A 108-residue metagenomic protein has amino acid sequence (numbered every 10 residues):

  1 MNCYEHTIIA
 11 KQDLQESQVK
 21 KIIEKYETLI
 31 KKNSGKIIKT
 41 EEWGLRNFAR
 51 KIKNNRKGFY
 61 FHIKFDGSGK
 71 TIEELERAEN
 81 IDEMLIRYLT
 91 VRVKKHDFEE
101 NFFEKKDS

Functional and structural regions predicted by a protein language model:
N2-S108: Structured, basic alpha/beta domains of bacterial-type, RNA-associated proteins
